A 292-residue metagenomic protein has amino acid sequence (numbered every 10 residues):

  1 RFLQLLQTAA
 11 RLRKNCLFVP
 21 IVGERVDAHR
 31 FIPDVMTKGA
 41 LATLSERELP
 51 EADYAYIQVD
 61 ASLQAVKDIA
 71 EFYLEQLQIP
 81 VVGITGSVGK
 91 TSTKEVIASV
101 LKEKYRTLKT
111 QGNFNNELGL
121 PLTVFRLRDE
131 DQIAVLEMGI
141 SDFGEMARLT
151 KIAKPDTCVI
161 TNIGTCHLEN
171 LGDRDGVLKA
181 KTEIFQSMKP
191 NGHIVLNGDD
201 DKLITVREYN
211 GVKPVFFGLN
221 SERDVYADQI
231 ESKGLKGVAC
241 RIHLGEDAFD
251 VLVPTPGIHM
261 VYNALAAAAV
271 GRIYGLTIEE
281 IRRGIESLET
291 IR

Functional and structural regions predicted by a protein language model:
R1-D68, P256, L276-E279, R283 (+1 more regions): N-terminal leader/targeting and accessory segments in enzymes
Q7-T8, V19-V22, K109-Q111, L136 (+3 more regions): Thr-Gly-centered strand-to-loop micro-motif
R11, S62-V66, N116, N220-V225: A short acidic, often aromatic-flanked loop/helix-cap motif at beta-alpha or helix-coil junctions that lines enzyme
R25-H29, E117-L118, F143, V261: Loop/helix-junction capping segments adjacent to catalytic residues or to phosphate/diphosphate-binding pockets
T37-K38, V100, K151-K154, A269-G275: Alpha-helix C-terminal capping segments
S45, L49-D53, V159-R292: Acidic, Mg2+-coordinating active-site environments of NTP-dependent enzymes
I57, L108, V215: General small-molecule cofactor/ligand-binding pocket signal
A65-G198, I204-V212, L244: Phosphate-binding loop of NTP-binding sites
